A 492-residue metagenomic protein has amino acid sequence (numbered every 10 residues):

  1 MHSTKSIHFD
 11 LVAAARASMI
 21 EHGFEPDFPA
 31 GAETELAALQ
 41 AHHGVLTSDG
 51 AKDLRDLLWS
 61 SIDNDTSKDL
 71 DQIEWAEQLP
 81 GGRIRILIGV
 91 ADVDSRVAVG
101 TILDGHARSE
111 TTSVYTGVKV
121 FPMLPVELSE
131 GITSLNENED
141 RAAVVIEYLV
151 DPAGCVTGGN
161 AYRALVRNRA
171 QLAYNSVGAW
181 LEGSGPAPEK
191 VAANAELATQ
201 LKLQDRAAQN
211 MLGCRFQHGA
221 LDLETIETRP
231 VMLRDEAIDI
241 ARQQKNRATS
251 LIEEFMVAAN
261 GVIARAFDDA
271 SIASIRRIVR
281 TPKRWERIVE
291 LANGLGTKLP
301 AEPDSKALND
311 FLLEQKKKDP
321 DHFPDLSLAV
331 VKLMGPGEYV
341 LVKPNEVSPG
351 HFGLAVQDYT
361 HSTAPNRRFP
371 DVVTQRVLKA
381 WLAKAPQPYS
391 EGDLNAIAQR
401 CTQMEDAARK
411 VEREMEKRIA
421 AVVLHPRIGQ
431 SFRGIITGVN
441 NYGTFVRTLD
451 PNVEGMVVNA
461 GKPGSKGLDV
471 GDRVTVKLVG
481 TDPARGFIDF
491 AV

Functional and structural regions predicted by a protein language model:
H2-F24, F28-K466, V470-D472, K477-I488: Electropositive polyanion-binding surfaces
F490-V492: Short, compositionally biased
